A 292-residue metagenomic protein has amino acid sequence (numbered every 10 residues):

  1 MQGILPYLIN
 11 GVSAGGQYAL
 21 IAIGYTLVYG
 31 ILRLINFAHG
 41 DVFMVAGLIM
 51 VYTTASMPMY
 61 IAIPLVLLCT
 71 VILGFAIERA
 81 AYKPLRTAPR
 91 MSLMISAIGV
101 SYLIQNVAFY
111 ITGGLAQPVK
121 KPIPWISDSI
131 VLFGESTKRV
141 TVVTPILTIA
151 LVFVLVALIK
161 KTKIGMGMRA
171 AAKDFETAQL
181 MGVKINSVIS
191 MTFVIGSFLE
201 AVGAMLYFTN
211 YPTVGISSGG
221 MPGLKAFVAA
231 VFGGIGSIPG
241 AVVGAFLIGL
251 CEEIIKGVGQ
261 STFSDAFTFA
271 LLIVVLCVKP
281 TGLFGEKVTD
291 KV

Functional and structural regions predicted by a protein language model:
M1-L20, I49, Y60-I61, A88-L93 (+4 more regions): Membrane-interfacial amphipathic/re-entrant helices at transmembrane-helix boundaries
I9, I31-A76, A80, L85 (+2 more regions): Membrane-embedded helix boundary and interhelical linker motif in transport proteins
A14, F133-V214, I238-V243: Helix-loop-helix "hairpin" substructures at the membrane interface of multi-pass membrane proteins
Y18-A22, M57-L68, S190-E200, L206-A270: Transmembrane alpha-helical segments in multi-pass inner-membrane proteins
A38, Y60-I61, M91-S92, K163 (+4 more regions): Residues that define the loop-to-transmembrane-helix transition and helix capping in multi-pass membrane transporters
G47-Y52, L67-L73, V100-A108, L147-V156 (+4 more regions): Hydrophobic core segments of alpha-helical transmembrane domains in multi-pass membrane transport and ion-translocation
P58-V100, V107, V243-I248, K279: Alpha-helical transmembrane segments within multi-pass membrane transporters and channels
P84-K161, V188-M191, I254, G259 (+3 more regions): Transmembrane helix-bundle core of multi-pass membrane transporters and related energy-transducing complexes
